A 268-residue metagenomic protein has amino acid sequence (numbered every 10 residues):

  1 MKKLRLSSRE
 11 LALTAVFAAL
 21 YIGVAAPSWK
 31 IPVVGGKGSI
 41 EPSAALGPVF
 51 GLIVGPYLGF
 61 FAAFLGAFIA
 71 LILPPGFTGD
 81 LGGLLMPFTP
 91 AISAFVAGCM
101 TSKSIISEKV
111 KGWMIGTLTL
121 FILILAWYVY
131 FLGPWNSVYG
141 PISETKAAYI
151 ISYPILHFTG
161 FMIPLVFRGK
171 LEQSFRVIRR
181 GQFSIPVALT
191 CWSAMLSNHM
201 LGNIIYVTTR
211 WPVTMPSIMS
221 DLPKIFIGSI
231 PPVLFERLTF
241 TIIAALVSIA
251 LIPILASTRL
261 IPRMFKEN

Functional and structural regions predicted by a protein language model:
M1-N268: Loop-helix junctions at membrane interfaces
